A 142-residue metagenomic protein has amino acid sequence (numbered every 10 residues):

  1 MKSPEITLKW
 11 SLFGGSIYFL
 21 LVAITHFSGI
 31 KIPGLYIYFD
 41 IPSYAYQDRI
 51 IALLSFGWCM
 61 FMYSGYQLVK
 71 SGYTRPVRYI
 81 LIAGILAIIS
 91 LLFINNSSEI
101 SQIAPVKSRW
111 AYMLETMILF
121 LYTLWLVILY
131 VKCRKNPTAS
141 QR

Functional and structural regions predicted by a protein language model:
M1-F19: Cytosolic juxtamembrane helix and N-cap/initiation of the first transmembrane helix
M1-I6, Y66-R75, A104, K135-T138: Membrane-interface helix-boundary motifs at transmembrane edges
I17-L21, T25, Y44-Q67, L81-A87: Core segments of alpha-helical transmembrane spans in multipass integral membrane proteins
I30-I41, S97-V106: Membrane-interface helix termini and inter-helical loops of multi-pass transporters
F39-I50, S108-A111: Short aromatic-rich membrane-water interface segments that cap or initiate transmembrane helices in multi-pass membrane
P76-N96, E115-Y122: Hydrophobic alpha-helical membrane segments
I89-L114, Y130-V131: Membrane-helix boundary connector in multi-pass membrane proteins
I118-S140: Membrane-water interface at the C-terminal end of transmembrane alpha helices
